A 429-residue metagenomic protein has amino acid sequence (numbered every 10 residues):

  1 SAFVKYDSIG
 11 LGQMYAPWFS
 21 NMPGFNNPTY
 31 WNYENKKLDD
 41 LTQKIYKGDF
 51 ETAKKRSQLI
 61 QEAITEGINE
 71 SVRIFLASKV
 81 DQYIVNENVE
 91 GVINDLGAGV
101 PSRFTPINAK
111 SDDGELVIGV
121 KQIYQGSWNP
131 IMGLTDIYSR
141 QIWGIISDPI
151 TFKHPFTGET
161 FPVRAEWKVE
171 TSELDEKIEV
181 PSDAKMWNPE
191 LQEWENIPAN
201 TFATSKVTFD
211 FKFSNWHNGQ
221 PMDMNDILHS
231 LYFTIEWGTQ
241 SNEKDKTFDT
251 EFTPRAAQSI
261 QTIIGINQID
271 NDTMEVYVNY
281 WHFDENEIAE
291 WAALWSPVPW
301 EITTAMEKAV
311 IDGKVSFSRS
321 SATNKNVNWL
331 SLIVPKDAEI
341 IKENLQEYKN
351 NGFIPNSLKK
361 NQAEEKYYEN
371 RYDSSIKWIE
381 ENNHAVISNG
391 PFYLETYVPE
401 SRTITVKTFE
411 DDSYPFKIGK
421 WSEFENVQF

Functional and structural regions predicted by a protein language model:
S1-W167, F233-E236, Y277-V278, E301-P415 (+1 more regions): Detector for C-terminal structural segments
K110-D112, P155-T157, V169-K206, G265-T273 (+1 more regions): Short, ordered beta-strand-loop transition motifs
I178-E243: Aromatic- and charge-enriched surface segment that lines or borders ligand/interaction sites
N188-K206, S259-I263, K360-A385: Intrinsically disordered, low-complexity acidic Ser/Thr-rich regulatory segments
W216-N218, F283-E285, S413-Y414: Short beta-strands and strand-coil junctions in structured, solvent-facing domains, enriched
S241-N242, K246-F248, F252-T273: Extended charged low-complexity segments that act as oligomerization/scaffolding linkers
N286-A289, P415-G419: A short, polar/proline- and glycine-enriched secondary-structure boundary/capping micro-motif
